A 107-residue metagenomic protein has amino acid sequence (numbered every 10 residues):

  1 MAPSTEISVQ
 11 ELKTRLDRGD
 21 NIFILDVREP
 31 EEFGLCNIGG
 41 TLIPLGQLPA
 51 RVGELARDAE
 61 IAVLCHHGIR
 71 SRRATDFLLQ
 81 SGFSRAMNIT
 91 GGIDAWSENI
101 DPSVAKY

Functional and structural regions predicted by a protein language model:
M1-F23, V27-E60, I69-Y107: Rhodanese-like catalytic fold shared by cysteine-dependent sulfurtransferases and DSP/PTP-type phosphatases
L64: Short, surface-exposed ligand- or partner-binding patches at beta-edge/loop junctions that are enriched in aromatics
